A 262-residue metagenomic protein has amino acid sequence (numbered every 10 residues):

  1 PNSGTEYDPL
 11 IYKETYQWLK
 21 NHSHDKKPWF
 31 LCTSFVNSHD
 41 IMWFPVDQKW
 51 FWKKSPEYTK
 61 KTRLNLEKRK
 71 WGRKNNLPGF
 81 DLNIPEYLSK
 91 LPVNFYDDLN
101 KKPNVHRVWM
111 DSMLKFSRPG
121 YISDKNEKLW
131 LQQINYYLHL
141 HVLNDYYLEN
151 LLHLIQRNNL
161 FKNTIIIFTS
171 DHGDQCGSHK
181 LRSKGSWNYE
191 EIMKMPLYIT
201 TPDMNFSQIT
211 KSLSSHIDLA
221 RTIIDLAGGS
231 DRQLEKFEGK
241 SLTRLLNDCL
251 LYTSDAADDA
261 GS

Functional and structural regions predicted by a protein language model:
P1-K27, F35: Active-site-proximal alpha/beta segments of enzymes that process anionic O-linked groups
H24-D25, F35-N163, I167-S170, D174-L213 (+1 more regions): Active-site-proximal cap/lid insertion segments
F30, H179-R182, T243-D248: FAD-dinucleotide binding site
F30-T33, L197-Y198, I223, S262: A short aromatic-rich beta-strand->coil structural motif
P202, K211-D248: Non-catalytic, well-ordered alpha-helical segments in soluble enzyme domains
Y252-S262: Single conserved hydrophobic/aromatic residue that forms the stacking wall/gate of nucleotide- or nucleobase-binding
